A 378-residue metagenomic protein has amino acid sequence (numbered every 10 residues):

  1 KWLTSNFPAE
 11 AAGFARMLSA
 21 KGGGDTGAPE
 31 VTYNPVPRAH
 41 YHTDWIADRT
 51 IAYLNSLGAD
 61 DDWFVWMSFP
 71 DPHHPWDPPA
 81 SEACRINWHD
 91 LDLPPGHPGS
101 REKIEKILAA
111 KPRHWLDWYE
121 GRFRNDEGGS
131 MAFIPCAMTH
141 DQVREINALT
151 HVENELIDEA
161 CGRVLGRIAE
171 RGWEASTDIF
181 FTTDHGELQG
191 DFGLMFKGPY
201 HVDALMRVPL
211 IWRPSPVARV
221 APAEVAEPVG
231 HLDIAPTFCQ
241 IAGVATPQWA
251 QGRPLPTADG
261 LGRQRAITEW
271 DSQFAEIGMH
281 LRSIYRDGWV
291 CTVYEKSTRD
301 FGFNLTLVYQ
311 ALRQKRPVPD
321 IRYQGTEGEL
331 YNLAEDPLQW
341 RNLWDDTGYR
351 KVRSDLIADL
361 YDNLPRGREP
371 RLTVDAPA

Functional and structural regions predicted by a protein language model:
W2-S5, G23, F69-H74, A137 (+9 more regions): Short, solvent-exposed loop/turn segments at secondary-structure junctions
F7, A39-A47, I51, W63 (+9 more regions): Polar, surface-exposed loop/tail segments that function as active-site lids or cofactor/substrate-recognition elements
P8-G13, W76-S81, D191-M195, H201 (+3 more regions): Short aromatic-enriched loop/helix-cap "lid" or pocket-rim segments at secondary-structure transitions that line
A20-Y41, N55-D61, W66-S176, F180-P228 (+4 more regions): Active-site-proximal cap/lid insertion segments
W63-V65, L188, A266, V290 (+1 more regions): Protein kinase-like catalytic core scaffold
D203, Q273-D345, V374, A378: C-terminal, low-complexity/hydrophilic appendages and adjacent surface loops of extracellular/periplasmic anionic
P209, I357-E369: A short, conserved beta-to-alpha structural element at the edge of catalytic cores that scaffolds binding
